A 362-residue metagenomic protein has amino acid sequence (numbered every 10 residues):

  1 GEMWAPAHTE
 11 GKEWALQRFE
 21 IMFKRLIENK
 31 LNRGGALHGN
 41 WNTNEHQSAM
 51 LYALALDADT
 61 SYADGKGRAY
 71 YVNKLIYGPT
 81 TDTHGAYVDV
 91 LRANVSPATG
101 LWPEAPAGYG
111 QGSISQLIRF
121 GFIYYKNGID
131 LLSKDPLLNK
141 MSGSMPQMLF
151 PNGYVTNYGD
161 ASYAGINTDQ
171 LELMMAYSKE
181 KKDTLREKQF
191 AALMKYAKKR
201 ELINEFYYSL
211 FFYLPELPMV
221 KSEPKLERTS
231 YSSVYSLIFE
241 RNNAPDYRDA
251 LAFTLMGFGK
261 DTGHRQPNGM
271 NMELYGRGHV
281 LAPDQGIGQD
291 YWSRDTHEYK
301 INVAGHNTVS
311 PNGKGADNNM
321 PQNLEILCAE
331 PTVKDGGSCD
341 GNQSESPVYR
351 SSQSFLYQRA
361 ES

Functional and structural regions predicted by a protein language model:
G1, D160-S162, D183, N268 (+2 more regions): Acidic side chains
G1-G143, L149, Y154, A161-S162: Aromatic-lined, polymer-binding surfaces characteristic of secreted/periplasmic polysaccharide-degrading enzymes
N29, R33, G78, P97 (+3 more regions): Surface-exposed polar/charged interaction patches
N42, G110-S113, K134, L138 (+5 more regions): Active-site-proximal structural scaffolding
M50-L54, L173-Y177, S209-P215: Short, hydrophobic/amphipathic alpha-helical patches that form generic packing surfaces within helical domains
S61-A69, P79-H84, V95-T99, K181-L185 (+2 more regions): Intrinsically disordered, low-complexity coil segments
D130-I203: C-terminal, helix-dominated tail/subdomain
E201-S362: Catalytic and substrate-binding regions of extracellular carbohydrate-active enzymes, especially polysaccharide lyases
